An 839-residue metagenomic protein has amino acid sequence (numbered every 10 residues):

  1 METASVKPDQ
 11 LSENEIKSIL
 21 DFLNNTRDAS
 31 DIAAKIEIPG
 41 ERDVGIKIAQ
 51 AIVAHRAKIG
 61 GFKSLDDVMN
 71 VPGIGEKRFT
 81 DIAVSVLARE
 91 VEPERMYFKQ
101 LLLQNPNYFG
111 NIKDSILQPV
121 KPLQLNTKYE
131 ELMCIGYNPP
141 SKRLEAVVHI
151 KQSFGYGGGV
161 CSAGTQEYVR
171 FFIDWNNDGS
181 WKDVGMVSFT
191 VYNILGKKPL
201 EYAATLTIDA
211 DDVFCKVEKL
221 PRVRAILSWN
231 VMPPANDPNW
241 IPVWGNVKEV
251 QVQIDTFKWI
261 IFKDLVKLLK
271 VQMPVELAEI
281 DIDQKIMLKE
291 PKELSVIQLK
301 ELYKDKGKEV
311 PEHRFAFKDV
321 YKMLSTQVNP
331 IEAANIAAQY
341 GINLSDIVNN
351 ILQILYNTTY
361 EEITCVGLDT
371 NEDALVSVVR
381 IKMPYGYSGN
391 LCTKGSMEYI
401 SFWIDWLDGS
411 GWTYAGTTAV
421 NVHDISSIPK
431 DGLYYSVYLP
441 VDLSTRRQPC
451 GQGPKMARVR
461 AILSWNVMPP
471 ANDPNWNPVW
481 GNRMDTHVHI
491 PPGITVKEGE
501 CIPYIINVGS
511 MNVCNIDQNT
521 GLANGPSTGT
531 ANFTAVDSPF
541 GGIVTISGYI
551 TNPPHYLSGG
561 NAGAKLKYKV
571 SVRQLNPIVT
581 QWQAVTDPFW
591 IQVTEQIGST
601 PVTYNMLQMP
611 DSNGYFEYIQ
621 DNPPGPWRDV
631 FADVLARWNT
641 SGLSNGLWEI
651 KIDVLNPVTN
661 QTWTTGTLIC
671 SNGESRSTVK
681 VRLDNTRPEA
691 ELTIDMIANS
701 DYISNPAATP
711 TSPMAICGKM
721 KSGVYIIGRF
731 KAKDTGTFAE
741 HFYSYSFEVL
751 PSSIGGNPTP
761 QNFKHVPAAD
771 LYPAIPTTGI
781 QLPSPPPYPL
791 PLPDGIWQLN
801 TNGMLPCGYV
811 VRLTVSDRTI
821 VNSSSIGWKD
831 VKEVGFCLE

Functional and structural regions predicted by a protein language model:
M1-T26: N-terminal, intrinsically disordered low-complexity tails/presequences enriched in Lys/Ser/Pro and small residues
K7-L11, V53, M69-E90: Alpha-helical interaction/regulatory segments in DNA maintenance proteins
N14-L23, D31-K63, I82-V86: Amphipathic, charged-and-aliphatic alpha-helical interface segments that function as noncatalytic docking
G40-E41, A51-V53, N70, D81-A83 (+2 more regions): A generic structured-segment signal
V91-S744, L771-D794, Q798-N800, G835: A broad "non-catalytic interaction surface" signal
R687-M696, K764-H765, A769-P773, W797 (+1 more regions): Long lumenal/extracellular ectodomains of secretory and single-pass membrane proteins
K832-E839: C-terminal tail/sorting-segment detector
